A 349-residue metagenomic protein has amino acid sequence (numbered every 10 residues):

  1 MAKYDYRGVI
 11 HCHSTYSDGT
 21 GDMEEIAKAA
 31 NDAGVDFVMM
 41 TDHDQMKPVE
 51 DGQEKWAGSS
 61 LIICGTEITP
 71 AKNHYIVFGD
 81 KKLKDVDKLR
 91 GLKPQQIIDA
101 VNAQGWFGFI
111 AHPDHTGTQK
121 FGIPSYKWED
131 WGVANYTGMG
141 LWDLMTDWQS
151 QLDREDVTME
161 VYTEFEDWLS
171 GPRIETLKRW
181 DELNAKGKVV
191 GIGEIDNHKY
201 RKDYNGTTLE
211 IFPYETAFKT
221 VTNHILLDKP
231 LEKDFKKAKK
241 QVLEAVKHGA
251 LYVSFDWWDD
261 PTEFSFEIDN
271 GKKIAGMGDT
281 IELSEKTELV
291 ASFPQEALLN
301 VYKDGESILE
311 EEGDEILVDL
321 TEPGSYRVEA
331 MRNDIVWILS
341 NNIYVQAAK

Functional and structural regions predicted by a protein language model:
M1-D156, S170-E182, K186, E194 (+1 more regions): A metal-dependent hydrolase metal-coordination microenvironment
M1-D5, I26, K186-G191, I195-K349: C-terminal functional module detector
V9, H13, G122, T163-E166 (+3 more regions): A near-ubiquitous, low-amplitude feature marking generic local secondary-structure context
I10-H11, A33-D36, K47-G52, F109-D114 (+6 more regions): N-terminal start-of-chain detector that recognizes signal peptides and the immediate post-cleavage beginning
A29-A33, L61-I62, K84-D87, D99 (+6 more regions): Short, surface-exposed linear patches
D153-E166, G171, T207-T208: Charged, glycine/proline-rich intrinsically disordered loops and linkers
